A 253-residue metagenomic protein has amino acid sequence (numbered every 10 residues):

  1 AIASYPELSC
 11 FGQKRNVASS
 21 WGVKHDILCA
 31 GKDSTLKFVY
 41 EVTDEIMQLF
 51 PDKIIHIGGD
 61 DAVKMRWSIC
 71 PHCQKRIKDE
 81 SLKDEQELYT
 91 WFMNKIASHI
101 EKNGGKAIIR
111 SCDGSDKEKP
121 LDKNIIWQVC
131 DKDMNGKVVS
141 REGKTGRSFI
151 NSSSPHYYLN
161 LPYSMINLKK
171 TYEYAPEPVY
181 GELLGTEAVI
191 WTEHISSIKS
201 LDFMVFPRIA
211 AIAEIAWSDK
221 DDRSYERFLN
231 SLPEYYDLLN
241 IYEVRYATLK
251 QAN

Functional and structural regions predicted by a protein language model:
A1-K37, M65-T90: Aromatic- and acidic-residue-enriched carbohydrate-binding clefts of CAZyme catalytic domains
K32-I54, D61, C73-N253: Substrate-binding groove of N-acetylhexosamine-processing glycoside hydrolases
